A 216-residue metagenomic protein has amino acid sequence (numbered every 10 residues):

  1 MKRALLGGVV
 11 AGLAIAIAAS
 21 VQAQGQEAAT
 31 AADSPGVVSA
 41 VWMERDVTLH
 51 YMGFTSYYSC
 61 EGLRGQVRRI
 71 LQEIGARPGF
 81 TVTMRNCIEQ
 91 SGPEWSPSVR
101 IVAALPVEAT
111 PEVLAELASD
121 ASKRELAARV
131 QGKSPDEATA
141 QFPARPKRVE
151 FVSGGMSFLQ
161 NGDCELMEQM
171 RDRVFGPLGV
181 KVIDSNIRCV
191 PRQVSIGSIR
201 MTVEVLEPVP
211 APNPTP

Functional and structural regions predicted by a protein language model:
G7-A18: Bacterial N-terminal signal peptides
V21-G25, A31: Boundary at the C-terminal end of the N-terminal hydrophobic targeting segment
V38-T55, Q141-S157: Acidic/histidine-rich, surface-exposed loop or edge segments in extracytoplasmic proteins
C60, R64, R68-L71, M167-R171: Extracytoplasmic/secreted envelope proteins and their assembly/folding machinery, especially bacterial periplasmic
R68-A76, P106-V107, F175-G179: Sec-exported extracytoplasmic/periplasmic mature domains
G79-A104, R188-V194: Acidic helix-start/capping segments at beta-turn-to-alpha-helix junctions
W95-Q169: Surface-exposed, polar helix/loop patches in the mature regions of secreted/periplasmic/lumenal proteins that form
S153-Q160, L166-P216: Glycine-rich, aromatic-bearing surface loops/beta-hairpins
